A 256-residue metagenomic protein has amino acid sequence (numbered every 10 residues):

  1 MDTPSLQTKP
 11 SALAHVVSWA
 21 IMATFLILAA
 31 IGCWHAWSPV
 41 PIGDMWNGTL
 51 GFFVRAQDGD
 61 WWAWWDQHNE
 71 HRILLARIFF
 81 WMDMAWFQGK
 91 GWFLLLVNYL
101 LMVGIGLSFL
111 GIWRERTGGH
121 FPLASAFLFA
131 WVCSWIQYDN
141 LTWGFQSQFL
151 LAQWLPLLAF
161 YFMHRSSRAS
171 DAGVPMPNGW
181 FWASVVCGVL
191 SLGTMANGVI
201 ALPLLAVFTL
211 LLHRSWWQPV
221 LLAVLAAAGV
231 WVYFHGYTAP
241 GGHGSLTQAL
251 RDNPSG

Functional and structural regions predicted by a protein language model:
M1-A29: Start-transfer (signal-anchor) and selected internal transmembrane alpha helices of multi-pass inner/ER membrane
D2-P4, I200-W231: Perimembrane helix-loop-helix junctions
A29-G48, N140, V232-R251: Helix-to-loop transition at the C-terminal end of transmembrane segments
A36-P41, A56-L100, L246-D252: Membrane-proximal lumenal/periplasmic loop motifs of glycosylation machinery
L96-L123, L158-F162: Transmembrane-helix motifs of polytopic, lipid-linked glycan transferases
F127, Q148-R168: Specific aromatic-rich, kink-prone transmembrane helix
H164-V189, W216-L221: Short hydrophobic alpha-helices at membrane interfaces in multi-pass membrane enzymes
G179-T194, A201-T209: Membrane-interface alpha helices of multi-pass inner-membrane proteins
